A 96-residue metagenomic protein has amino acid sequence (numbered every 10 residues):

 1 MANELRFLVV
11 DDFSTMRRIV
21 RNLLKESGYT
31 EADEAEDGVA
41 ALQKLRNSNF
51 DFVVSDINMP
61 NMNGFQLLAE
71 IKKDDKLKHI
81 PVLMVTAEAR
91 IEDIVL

Functional and structural regions predicted by a protein language model:
S14-D33: Two-component/phosphorelay signaling modules centered on CheY-like receiver
R21-N22, Q66, A89-L96: Alpha4 helix (beta4-alpha4-beta5 surface) of REC/receiver domains from two-component response regulators
E34-F52: Acidic, metal-coordinating helix/loop segments flanking the phosphotransfer/catalytic sites of two-component signaling
D37-A40, N63-A69: Acidic catalytic/metal-coordinating carboxylates
V54-D56: Active-site T/S-Asp motif of two-component receiver
M59: Receiver (REC) domain active-site loop signature in two-component systems and cognate sites in sensor histidine kinases
D74, E88-A89: Short, conserved "switch-loop" micro-motifs in signal-transduction and mechanochemical regulators
